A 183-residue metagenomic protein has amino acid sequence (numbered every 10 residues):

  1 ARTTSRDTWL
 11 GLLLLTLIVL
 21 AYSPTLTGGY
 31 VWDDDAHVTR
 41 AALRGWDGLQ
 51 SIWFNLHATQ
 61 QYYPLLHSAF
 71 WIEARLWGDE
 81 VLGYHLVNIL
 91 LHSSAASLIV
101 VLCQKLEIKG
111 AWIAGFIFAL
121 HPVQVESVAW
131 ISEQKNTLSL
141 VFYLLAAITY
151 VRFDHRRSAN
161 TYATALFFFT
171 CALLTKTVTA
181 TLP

Functional and structural regions predicted by a protein language model:
A1-P183: Polytopic membrane enzymes that build or remodel cell-surface glycoconjugates and lipids
